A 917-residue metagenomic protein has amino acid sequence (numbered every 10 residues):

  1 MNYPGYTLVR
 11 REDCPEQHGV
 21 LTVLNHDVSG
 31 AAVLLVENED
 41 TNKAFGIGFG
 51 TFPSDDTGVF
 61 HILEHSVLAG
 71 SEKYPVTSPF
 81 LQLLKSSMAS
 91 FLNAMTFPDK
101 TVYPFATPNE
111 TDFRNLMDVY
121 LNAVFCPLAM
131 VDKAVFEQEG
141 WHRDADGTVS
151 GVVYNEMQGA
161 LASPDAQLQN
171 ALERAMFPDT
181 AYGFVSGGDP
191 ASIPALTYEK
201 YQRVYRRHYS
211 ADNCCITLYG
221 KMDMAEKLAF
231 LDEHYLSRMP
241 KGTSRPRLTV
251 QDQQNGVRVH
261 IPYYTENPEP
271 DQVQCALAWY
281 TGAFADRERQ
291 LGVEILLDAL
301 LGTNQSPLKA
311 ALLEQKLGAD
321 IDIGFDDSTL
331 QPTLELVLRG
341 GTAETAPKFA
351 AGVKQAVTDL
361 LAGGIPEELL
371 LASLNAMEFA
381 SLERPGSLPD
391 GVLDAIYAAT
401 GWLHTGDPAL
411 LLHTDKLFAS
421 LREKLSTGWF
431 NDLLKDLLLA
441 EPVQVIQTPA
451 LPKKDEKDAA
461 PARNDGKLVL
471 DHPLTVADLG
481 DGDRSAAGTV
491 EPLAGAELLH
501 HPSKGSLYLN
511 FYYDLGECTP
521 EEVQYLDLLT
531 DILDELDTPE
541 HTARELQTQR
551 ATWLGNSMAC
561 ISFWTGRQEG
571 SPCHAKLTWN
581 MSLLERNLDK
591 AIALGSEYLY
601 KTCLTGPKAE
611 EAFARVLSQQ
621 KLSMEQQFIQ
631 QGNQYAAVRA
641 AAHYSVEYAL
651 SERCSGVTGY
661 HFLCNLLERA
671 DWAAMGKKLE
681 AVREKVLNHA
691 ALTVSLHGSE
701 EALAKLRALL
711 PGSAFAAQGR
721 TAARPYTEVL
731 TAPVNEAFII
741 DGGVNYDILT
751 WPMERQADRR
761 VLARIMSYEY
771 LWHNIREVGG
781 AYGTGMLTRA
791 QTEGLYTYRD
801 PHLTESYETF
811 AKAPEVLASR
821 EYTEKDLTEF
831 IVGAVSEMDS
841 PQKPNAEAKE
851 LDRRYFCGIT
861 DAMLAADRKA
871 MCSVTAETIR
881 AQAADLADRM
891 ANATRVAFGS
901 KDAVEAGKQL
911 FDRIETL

Functional and structural regions predicted by a protein language model:
M1-A44: Non-catalytic terminal extensions that flank enzyme cores
V36-E39, G46-G48, Y154, Q158 (+10 more regions): His/Glu-based metal-binding/catalytic segments typifying zinc-dependent metallopeptidases
T57-A69, V523, D527-D531: Active-site recognition of the HExxH zinc-binding catalytic motif
S66-V76, L536-H541: Catalytic Zn2+-binding segment of zinc metalloproteases
G70, L128, D132-A166, N170 (+12 more regions): Non-catalytic accessory/assembly modules
E72, P79-R203, L277, L291-E294 (+9 more regions): Acidic/histidine-enriched segments that form metal/cofactor-coordinating and catalytic pocket/exosite environments
M88-S90, A276-T281, L301-G340, A398 (+3 more regions): A structural supersecondary motif
S373-L499, N633-E728, N735-A737, M753 (+1 more regions): C-terminal regions of mature proteins
